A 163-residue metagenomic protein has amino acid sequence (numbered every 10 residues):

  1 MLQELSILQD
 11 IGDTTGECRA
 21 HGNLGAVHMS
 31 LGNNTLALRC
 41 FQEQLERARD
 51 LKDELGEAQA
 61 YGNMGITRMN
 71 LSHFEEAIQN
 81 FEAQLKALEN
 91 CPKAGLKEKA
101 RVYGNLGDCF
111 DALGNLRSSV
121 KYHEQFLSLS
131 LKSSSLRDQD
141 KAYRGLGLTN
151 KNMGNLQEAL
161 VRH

Functional and structural regions predicted by a protein language model:
M1-L2, V161-H163: Short, compositionally biased segments
Q3-D10, E43-D53, A83-P92, Q125-K132: Amphipathic alpha-helical segments of tetratricopeptide repeats
L8, H28, A48, R68 (+5 more regions): Eukaryotic all-alpha helical interaction scaffolds
G16-S30, L55-N70, K97-A112, D138-N152: Conserved alpha-helical positions within TPR/SEL1-like repeat arrays
S30-T35, R39, S72-E75, G114: Inter-helical turn/loop elements of alpha-helical hairpins
K93-A94, L136: Short coil/turn and helix-start
